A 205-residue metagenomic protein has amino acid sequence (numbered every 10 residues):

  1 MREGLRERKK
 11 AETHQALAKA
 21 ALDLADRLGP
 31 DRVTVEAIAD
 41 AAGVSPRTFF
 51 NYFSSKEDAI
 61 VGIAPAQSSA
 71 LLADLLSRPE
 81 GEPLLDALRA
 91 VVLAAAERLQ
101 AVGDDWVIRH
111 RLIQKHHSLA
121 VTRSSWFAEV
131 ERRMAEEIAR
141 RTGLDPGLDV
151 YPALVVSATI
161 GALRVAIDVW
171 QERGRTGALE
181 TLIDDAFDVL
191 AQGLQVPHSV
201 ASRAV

Functional and structural regions predicted by a protein language model:
M1-L28, R32-A41, T181: Basic, helix-initiating cap at the start of DNA-binding domains
G4, G29-P30, F50-G62: HTH DNA-binding helix-turn interface
L17, S55-I60, A70-L71: Short amphipathic alpha-helical segment with a characteristic S/N-K-E followed by hydrophobic residues
A37-D40, F49, L88: Append "Primarily bacterial transcriptional regulators
S69-R109: Hydrophobic alpha-helical connector segments
H117-T142, V150-S157, V165: Amphipathic alpha-helical packing segments from all-alpha helical-bundle domains
E136, R140, R175-V205: C-terminal peripheral helix-coil segments that are non-catalytic and often amphipathic
P152, V156-T176, Q192-V200: Amphipathic C-terminal alpha-helical segment
